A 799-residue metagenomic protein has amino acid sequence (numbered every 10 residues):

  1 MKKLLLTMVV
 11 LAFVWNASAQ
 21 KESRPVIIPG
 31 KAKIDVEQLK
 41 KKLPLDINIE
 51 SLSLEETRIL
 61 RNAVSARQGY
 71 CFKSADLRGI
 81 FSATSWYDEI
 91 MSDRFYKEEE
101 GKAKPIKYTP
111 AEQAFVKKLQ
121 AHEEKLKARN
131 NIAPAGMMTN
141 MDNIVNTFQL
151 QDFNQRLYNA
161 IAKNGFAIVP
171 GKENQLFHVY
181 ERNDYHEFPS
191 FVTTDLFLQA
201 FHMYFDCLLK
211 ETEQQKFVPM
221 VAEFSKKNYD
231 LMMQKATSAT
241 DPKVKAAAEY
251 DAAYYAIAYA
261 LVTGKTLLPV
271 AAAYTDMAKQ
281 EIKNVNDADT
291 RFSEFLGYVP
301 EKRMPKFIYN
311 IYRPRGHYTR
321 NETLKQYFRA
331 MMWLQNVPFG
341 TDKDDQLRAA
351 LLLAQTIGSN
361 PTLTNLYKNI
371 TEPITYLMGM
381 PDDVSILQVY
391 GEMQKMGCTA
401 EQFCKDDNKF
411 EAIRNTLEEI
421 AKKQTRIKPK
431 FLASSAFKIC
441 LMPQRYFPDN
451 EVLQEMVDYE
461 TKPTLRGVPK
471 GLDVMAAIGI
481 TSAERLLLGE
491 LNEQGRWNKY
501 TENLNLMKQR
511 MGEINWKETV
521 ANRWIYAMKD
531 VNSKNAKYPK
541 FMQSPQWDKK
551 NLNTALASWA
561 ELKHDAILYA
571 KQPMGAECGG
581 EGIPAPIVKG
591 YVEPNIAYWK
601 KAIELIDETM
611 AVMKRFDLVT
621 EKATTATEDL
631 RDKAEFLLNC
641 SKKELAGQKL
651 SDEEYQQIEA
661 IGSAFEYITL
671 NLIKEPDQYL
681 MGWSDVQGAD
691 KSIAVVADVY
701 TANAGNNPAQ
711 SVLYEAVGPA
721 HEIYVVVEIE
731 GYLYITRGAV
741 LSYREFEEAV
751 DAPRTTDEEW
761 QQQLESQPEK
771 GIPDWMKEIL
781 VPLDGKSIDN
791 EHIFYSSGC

Functional and structural regions predicted by a protein language model:
M1-E22: Bacterial Sec-dependent N-terminal signal peptides
S18-D46, L54, R61, R67 (+1 more regions): Sec-dependent signal peptide cleavage junction
I34-D46, V64, E99-K102, M613-T620 (+1 more regions): Acidic/histidine-rich, surface-exposed loop or edge segments in extracytoplasmic proteins
E50-L52, P105: Feature detects long, helix-prone N-terminal segments enriched in hydrophobes
E56, L60-Q68, R78-G79, A83: Short, secretory-pathway propeptide segments and organelle targeting presequences
Q68-L77, L650-E654: Surface-exposed patches in mature extracellular/periplasmic domains of secreted proteins
F72, G79-N131: Compact alpha-helical subdomains of small soluble proteins
N131-C799: Long, non-catalytic protein-protein interaction scaffolds
